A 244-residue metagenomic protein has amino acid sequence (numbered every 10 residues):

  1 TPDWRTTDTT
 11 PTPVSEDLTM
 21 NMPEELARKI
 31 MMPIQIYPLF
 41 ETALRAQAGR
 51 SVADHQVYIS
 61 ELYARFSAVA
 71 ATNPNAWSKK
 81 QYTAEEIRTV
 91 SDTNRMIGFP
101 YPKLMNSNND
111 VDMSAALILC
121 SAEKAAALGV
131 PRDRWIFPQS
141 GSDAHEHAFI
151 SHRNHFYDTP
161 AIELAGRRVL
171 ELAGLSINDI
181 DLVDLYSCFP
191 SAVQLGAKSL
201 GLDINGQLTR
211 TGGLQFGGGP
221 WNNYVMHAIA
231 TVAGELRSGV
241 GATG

Functional and structural regions predicted by a protein language model:
T1-K124, V130-G217, H227-A230, G234-R237: Conserved "HGTGT" condensation-loop signature of ketosynthase/thiolase-family condensing enzymes that catalyze
Y224: Short glycine/threonine-rich catalytic loop with a Thr-x-Gly-x-Asp
A242-G244: Short, intrinsically disordered, charge-balanced linker/junction segments flanking boundaries in proteins
